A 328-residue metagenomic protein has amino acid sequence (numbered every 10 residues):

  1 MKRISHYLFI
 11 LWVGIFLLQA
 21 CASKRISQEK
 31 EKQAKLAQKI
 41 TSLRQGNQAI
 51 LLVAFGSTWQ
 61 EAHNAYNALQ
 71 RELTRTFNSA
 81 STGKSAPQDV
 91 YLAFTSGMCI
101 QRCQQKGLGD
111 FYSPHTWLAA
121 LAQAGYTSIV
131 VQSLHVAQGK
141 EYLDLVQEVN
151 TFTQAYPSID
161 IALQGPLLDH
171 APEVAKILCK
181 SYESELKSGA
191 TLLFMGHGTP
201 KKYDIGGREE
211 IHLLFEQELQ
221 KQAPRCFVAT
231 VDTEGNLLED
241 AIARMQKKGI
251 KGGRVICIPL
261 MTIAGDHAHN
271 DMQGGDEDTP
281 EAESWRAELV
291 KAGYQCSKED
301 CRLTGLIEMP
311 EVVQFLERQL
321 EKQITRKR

Functional and structural regions predicted by a protein language model:
M1-L8: Bacterial N-terminal signal peptides that target proteins for export
L8-G14: Gram-negative bacterial Sec-dependent N-terminal signal peptides
L18-A20: C-terminal motif of bacterial Sec signal peptides marking the signal peptidase cleavage site
A22-R328: Active-site-proximal alpha-helix that buttresses catalytic centers in soluble enzyme cores
